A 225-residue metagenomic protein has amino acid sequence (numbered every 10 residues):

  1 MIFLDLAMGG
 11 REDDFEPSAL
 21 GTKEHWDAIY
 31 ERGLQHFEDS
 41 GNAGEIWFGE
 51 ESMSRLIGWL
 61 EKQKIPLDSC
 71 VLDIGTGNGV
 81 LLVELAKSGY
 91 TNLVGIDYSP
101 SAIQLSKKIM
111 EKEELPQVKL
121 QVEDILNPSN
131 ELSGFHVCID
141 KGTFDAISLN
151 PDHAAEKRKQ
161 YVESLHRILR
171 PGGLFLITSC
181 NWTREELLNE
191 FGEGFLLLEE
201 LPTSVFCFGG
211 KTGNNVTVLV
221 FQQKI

Functional and structural regions predicted by a protein language model:
I2-N42, I46, E50-E51: N-terminal, positively charged/glycine-rich alpha-helical extensions of SAM-dependent methyltransferases
I46-D68: Conserved alpha-helix/loop element of class I SAM-dependent methyltransferases that forms part of the SAM/SAH-binding
C70-P128: Class I SAM-dependent methyltransferase SAM/SAH-binding core
L126-C138: A short acidic, Gly/Pro-enriched loop at the edge of an enzyme's catalytic core that lines a small-molecule cofactor
H136-A155: A short SAM/SAH-binding and catalytic strip from SAM-dependent methyltransferases
A154-P171: A short glycine-rich, Lys/Arg-flanked "PGG" loop and its adjoining helix->strand segment in the class I
G172-S179: Conserved beta-strand signature within the Rossmann-like core of class I S-adenosyl-L-methionine
R184-I225: Class I S-adenosyl-L-methionine
